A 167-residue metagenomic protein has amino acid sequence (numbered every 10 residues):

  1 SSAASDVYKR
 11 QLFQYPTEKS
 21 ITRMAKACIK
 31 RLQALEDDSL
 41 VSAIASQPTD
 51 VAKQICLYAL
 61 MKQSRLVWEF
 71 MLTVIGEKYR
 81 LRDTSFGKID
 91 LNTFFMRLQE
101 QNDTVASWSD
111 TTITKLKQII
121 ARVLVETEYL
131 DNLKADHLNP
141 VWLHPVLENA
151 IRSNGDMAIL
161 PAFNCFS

Functional and structural regions predicted by a protein language model:
S1-Y8: Short, small-residue-biased leader/transition segments that mark boundaries at the very start of proteins
Q11-L12, P16-I29, A52-Q54: Hydrophobic, aromatic-lined core segments that form the binding pocket/scaffold for planar heteroaromatic ligands
T22, K26-L35, Q118-T127: Basic amphipathic alpha-helical segments that dock to polyanions
I29-M61: Long amphipathic alpha-helical segments with strong coiled-coil/leucine-zipper propensity
V41-I44, L81-K88, D103-W108: Short acidic alpha-helical/loop segments enriched in Asp/Glu that coordinate divalent cations
I55-Y58, K62-T84: Positively charged, polyanion-binding regions of nucleic-acid-associated proteins
G87-Q101: DNA-recognition alpha helix
A106-S167: Accessory, usually C-terminal, subdomains that scaffold auxiliary metal cofactors
